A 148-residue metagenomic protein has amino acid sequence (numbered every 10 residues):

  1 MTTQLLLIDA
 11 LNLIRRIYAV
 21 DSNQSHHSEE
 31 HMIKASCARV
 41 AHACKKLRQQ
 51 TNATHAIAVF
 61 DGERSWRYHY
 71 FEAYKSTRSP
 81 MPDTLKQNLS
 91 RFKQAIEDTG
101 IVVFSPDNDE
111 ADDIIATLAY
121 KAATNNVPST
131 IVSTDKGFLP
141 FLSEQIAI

Functional and structural regions predicted by a protein language model:
T2-V132, F138-I148: Noncatalytic, basic helical substrate-engagement surface that gates or grips nucleic-acid strands
